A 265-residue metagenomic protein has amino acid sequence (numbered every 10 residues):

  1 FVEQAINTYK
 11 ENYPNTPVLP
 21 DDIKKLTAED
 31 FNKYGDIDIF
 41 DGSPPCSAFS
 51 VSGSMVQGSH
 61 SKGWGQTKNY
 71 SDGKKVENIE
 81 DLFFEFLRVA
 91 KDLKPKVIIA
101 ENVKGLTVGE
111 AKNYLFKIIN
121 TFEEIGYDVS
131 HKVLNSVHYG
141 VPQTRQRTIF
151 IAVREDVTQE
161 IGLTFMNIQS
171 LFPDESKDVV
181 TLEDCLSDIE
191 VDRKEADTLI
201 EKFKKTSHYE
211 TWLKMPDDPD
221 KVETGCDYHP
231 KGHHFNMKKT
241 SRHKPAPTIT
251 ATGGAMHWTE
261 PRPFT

Functional and structural regions predicted by a protein language model:
F1-K94, K104-V108, N113: Core alpha/beta nucleotide-donor-binding catalytic domains of modification enzymes
E3, P45-S47, K104-G105, V137-Y139 (+2 more regions): Short, solvent-exposed loop/turn segments at secondary-structure junctions
I23-A28, L134-V137, G232-H234: Short alpha-helical segments and helix-capping/turn motifs at coil-helix boundaries
S71-V153: Conserved Class I SAM-dependent methyltransferase catalytic core
L134, L186, I249-T250: Bulky hydrophobic/aromatic "packing anchor" residues in well-ordered structure
G140-S207: Flexible, glycine-/basic-rich loop-and-beta segments that form/coincide with the SAM-dependent methyltransferase
I200-T265: C-terminal target-recognition/interaction regions appended to catalytic cores
